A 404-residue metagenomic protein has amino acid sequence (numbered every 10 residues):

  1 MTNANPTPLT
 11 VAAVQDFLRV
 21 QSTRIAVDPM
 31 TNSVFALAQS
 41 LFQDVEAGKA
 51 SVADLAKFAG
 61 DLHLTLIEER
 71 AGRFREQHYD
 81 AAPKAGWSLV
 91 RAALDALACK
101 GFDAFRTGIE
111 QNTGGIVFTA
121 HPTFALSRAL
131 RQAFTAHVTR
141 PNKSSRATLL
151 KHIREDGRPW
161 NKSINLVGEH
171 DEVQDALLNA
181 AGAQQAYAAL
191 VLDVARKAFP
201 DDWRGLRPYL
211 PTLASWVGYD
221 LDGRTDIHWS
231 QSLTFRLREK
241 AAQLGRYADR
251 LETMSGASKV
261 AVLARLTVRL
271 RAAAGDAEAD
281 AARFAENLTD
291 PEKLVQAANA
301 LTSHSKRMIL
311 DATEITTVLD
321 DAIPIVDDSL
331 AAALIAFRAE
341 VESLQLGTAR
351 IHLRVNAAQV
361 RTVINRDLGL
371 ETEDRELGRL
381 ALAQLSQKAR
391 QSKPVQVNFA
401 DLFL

Functional and structural regions predicted by a protein language model:
M1-L380, S386, S392-D401: Often metal-dependent polyanion-binding catalytic scaffolds in large enzymes
L404: Histidine-anchored nucleotide/phosphate-binding helix
